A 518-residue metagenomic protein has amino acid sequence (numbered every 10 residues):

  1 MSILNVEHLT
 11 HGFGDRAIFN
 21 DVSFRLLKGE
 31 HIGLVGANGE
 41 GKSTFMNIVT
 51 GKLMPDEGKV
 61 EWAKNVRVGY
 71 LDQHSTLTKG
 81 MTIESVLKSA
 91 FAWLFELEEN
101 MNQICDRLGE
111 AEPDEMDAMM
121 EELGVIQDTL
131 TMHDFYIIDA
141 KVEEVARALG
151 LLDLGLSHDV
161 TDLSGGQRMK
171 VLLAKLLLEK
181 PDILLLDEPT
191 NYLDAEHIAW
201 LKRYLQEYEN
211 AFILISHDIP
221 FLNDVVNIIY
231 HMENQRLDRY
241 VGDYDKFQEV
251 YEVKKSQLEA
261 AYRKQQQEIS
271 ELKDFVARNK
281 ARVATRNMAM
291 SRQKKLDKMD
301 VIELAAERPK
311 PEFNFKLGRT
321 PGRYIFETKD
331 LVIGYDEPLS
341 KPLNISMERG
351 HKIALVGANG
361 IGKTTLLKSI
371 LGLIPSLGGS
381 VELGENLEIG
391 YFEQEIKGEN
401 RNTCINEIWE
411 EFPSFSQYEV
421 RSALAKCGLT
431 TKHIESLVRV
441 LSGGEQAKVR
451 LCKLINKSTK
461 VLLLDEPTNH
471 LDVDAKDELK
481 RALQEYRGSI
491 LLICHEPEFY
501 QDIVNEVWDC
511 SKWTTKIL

Functional and structural regions predicted by a protein language model:
M1-A260, P309, G318-L518: ABC ATP-binding cassette signature C-motif
V250-A305: Intracellular alpha-helical coupling/juxtamembrane segments of multi-pass membrane proteins
F313-F315: Post-kinase regulatory C-tail/linker adjacent to protein kinase catalytic domains
